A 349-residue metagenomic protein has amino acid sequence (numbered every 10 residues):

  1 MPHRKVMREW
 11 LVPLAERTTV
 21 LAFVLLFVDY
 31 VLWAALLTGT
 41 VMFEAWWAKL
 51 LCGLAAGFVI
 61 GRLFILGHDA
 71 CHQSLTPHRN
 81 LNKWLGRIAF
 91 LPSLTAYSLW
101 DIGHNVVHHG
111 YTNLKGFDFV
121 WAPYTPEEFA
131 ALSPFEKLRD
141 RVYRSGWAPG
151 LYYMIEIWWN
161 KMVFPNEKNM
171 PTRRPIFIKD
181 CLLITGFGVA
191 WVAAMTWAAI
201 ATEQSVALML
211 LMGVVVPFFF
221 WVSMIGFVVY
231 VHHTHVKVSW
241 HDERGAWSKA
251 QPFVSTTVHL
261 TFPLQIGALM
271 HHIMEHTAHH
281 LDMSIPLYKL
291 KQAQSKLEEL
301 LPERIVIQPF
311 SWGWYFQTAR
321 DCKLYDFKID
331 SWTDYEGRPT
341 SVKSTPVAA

Functional and structural regions predicted by a protein language model:
M1, K5, T38-T40, T345-A349: Basic/polar N-terminal segments that are highly enriched at the extreme N-terminus, encompassing both cleavable
M1-A15: Short, Lys/Arg-rich, polar N-terminal cytosolic tail immediately upstream of the first transmembrane signal-anchor
E16-L63, P92-T95, D140-E156, R173-V228: Alpha-helical bilayer-embedded segments of polytopic membrane proteins, i.e., transmembrane/intramembrane helices
I60-G67, C71-C181, K237-Y325, I329: Membrane-embedded catalytic scaffold of the fatty acid hydroxylase/desaturase
L208-G213, H232, V258, M274-A278: Short, flexible active-site loops
F227-S239: Juxtamembrane/interface segments at transmembrane-helix termini
C322-A349: C-terminal regulatory/interaction regions
